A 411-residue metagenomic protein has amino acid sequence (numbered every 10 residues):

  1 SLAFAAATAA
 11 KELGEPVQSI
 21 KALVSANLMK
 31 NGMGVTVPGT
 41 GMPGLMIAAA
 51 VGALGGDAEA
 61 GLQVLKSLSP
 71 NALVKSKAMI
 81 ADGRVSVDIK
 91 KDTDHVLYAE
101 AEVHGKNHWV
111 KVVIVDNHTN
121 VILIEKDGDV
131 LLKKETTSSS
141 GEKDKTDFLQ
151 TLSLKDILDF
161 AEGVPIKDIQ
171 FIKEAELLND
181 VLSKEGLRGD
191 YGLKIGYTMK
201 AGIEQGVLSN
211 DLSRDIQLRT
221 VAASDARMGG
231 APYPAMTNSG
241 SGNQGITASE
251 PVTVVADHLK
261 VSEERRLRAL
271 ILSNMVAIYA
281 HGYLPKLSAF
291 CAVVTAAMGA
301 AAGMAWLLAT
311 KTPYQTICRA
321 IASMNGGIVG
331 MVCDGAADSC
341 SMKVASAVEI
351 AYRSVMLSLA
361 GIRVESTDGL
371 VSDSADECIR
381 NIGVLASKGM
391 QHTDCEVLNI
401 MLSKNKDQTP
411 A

Functional and structural regions predicted by a protein language model:
S1-E15, N243-E263, A302-T310: Alpha-helical support elements that line or immediately flank enzyme active sites and cofactor-binding pockets
L2-T93, A99: Early transmembrane hairpin of solute transport permeases
G14-L28, D211-G230, S262-A280, M324-G330: Acidic-glycine-rich active-site phosphate/pyrophosphate-binding loop
E15-I20, A60-L65, S86-I89, K167-I172 (+8 more regions): Flexible, glycine/charged-enriched surface loops at secondary-structure junctions
K30-T40, A231-S241, Y283-C291, G335-M342: A short glycine/serine-rich beta->alpha loop
A81-G230, I400-A411: Signature of multi-pass transmembrane helix bundles
V255-R268, I278-S346, S358-S366: Hydrophobic alpha-helical bundle architecture
C318-P410: Internal helix-turn-beta structural module
